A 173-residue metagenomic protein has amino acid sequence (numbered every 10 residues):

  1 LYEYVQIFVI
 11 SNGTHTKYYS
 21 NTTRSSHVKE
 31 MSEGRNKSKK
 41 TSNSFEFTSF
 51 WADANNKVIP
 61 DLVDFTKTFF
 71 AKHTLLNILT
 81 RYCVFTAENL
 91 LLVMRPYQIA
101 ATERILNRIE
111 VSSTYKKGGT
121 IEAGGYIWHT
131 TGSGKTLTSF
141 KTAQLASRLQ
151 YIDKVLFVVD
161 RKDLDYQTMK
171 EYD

Functional and structural regions predicted by a protein language model:
L1-V159, D163-D173: ATP-dependent helicase/translocase motor core
